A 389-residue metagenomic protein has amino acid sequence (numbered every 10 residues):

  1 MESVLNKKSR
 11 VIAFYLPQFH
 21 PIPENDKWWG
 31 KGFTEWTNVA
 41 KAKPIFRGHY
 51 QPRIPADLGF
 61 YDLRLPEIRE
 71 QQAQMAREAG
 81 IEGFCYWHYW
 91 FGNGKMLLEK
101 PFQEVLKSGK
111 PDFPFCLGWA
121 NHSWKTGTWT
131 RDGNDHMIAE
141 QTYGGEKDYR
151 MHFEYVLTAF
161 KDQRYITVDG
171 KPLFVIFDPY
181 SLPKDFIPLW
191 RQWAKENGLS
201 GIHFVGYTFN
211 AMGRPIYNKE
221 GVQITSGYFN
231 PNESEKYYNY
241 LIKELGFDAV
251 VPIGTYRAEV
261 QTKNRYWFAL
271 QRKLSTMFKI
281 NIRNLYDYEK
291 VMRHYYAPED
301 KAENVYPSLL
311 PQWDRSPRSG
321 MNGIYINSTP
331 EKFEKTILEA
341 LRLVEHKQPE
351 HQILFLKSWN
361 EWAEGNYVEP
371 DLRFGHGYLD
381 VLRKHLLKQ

Functional and structural regions predicted by a protein language model:
E2-Q389: Glycan-processing catalytic domains of CAZymes
